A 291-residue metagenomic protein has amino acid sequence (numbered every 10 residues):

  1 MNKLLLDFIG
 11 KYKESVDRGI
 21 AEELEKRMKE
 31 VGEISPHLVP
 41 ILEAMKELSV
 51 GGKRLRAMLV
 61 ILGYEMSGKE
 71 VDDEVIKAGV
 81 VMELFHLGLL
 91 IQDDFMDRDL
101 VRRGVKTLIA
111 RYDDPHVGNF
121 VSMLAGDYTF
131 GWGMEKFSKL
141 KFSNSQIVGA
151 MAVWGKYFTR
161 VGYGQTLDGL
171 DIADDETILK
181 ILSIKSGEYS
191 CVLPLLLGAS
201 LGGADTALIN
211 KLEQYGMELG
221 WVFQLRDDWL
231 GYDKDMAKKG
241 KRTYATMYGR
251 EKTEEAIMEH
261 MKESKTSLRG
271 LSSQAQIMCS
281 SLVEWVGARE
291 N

Functional and structural regions predicted by a protein language model:
M1-N291: All-alpha prenyltransferase/terpene-synthase fold signal
